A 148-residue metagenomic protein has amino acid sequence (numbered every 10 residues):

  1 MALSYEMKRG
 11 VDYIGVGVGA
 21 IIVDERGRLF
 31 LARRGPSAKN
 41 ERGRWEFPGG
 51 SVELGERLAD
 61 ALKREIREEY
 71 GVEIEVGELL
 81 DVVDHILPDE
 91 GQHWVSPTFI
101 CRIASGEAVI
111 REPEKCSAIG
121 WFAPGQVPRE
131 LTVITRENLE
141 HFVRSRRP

Functional and structural regions predicted by a protein language model:
M1-G19: Acidic, metal-coordinating catalytic segment for phosphate/diphosphate chemistry, firing primarily on the Nudix
S4-K8, L80-P88: Short, solvent-exposed loop/turn elements at beta->coil junctions and helix N-caps that rim active or binding pockets
R28-E68: Conserved Nudix-box catalytic region and its N-terminal flanking loop in Nudix hydrolases and closely related
E73-D81: A short coil-to-beta-strand element that immediately follows conserved catalytic motifs
D84-A108, F142: Active-site-adjacent beta-strand/loop module that shapes the phosphate/pyrophosphate-binding cleft
I110-F142: NUDIX/MutT-family hydrolases
